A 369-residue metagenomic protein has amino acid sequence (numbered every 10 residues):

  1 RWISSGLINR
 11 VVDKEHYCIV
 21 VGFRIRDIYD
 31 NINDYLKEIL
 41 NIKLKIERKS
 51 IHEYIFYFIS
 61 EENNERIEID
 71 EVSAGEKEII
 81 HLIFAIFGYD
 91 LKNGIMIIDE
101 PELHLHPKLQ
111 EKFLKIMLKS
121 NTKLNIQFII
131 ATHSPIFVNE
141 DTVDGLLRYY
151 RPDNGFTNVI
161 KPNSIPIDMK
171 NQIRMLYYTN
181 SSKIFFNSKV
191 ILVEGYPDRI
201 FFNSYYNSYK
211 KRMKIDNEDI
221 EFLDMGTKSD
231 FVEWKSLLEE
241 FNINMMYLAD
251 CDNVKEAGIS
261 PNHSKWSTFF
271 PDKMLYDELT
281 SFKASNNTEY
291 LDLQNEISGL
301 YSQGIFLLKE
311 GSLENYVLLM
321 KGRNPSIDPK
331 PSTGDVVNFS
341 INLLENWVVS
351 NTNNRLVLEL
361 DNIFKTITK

Functional and structural regions predicted by a protein language model:
R1-L40, L318-V336: Coupling/switch segment of ABC-type P-loop NTPase heads
K14-V21, R66, I98-E102, N187-K189 (+1 more regions): Glycine- and acidic
V20-R24, L44, I55, I80: Alpha-solenoid helical-repeat scaffolds
N33, L114-L118, K235, Q294-N295: Short amphipathic alpha-helical segments and helix-helix/interface helices
Y35, R48-K183, N353-V357: Switch/communication elements of ASCE P-loop NTPase nucleotide-binding domains
N41, I130, V143, I184-V193: A short, flexible N-terminal coil/short beta segment enriched in small residues
V138, R151-K369: Acidic, divalent-metal-binding catalytic cores of TOPRIM and closely related two-metal-ion phosphodiester/pyrophosphate
